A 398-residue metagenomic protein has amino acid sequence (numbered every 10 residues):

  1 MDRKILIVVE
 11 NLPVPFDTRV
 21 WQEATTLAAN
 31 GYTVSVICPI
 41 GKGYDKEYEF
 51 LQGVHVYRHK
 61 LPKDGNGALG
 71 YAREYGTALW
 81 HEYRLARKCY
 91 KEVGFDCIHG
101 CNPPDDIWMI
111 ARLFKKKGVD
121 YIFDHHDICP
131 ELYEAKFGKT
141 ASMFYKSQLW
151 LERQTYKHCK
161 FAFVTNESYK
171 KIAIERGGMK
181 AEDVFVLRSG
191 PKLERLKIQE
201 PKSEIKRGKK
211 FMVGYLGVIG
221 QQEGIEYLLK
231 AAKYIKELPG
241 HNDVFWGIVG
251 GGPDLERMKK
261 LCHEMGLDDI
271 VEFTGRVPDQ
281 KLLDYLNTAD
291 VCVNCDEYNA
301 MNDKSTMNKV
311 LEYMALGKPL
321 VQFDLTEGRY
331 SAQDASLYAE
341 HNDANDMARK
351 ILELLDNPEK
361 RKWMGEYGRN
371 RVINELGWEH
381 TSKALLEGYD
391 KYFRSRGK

Functional and structural regions predicted by a protein language model:
M1-Y44, Y48-V56, S189: N-terminal subdomain of nucleotide-sugar transferases
L6, F163, K206-A232, G247: Conserved donor-binding/catalytic core segment of Leloir-type glycosyltransferases
D17, E223, Q280-D284, N294-A315 (+1 more regions): Nucleotide-sugar-dependent
Y44, L79-E82, F95-G118, I122-E131: An aromatic- and histidine-rich active-site surface loop
Y83-R87, D106-M109, L113-K117, C129 (+1 more regions): Membrane-proximal helix-turn-helix segments that form the acceptor-binding/catalytic region of lipid-linked
S168, S189-G190: Carbohydrate-associated surface elements
P239, V249, E256-L283: Nucleotide-activated donor-binding/catalytic signature segment of Leloir-type glycosyltransferases, i.e., the conserved
S336-A344, E353-E359: Conserved acidic donor-binding segment of nucleotide-sugar-dependent glycosyltransferases
